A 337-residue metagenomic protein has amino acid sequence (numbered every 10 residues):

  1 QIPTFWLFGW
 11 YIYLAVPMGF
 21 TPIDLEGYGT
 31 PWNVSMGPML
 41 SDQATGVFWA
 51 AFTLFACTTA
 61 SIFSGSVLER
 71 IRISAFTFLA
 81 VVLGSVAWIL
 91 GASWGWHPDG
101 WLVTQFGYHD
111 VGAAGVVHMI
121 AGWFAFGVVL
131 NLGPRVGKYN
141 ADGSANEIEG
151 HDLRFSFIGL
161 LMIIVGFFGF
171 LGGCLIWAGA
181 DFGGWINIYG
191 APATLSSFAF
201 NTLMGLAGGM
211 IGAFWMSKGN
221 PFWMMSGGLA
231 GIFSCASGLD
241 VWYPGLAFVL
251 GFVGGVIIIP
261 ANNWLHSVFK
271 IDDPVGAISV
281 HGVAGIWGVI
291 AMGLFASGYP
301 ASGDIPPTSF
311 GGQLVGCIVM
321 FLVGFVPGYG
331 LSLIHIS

Functional and structural regions predicted by a protein language model:
Q1-S337: Hydrophobic alpha-helical transmembrane bundles of multi-pass membrane proteins
